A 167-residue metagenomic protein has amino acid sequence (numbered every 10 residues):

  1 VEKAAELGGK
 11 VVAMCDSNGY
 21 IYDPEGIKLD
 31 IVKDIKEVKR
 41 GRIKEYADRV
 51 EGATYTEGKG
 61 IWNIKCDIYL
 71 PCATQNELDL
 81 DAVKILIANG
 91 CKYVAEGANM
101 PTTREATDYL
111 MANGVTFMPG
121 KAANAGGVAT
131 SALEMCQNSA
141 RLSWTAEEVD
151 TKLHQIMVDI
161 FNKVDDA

Functional and structural regions predicted by a protein language model:
V1-K3, D23-L29, A82, E105-T107 (+1 more regions): Short acidic, glycine/serine/threonine-rich loops at helix termini
V1-K65: Glycine-rich phosphate/diphosphate-binding loop of Rossmann-like nucleotide-binding domains
L7-V12, C66-I68, Y93, N113-V115: Structural beta-strand/beta-sheet cores of well-ordered domains, especially the beta-sheet scaffolds that support
T56-I68, N76-Y93: Rossmann-fold NAD(P) dinucleotide-binding segment
L70-C72, G97: Short, well-ordered coil/turn residues at beta-beta hairpins and beta-strand->alpha-helix junctions within
A73-D81, P101-R104: Beta-loop-alpha module in the N-terminal Rossmann-like domain of NAD(P)-dependent dehydrogenases, especially those
I87-A167: Adenosine-phosphate binding glycine-rich loop
